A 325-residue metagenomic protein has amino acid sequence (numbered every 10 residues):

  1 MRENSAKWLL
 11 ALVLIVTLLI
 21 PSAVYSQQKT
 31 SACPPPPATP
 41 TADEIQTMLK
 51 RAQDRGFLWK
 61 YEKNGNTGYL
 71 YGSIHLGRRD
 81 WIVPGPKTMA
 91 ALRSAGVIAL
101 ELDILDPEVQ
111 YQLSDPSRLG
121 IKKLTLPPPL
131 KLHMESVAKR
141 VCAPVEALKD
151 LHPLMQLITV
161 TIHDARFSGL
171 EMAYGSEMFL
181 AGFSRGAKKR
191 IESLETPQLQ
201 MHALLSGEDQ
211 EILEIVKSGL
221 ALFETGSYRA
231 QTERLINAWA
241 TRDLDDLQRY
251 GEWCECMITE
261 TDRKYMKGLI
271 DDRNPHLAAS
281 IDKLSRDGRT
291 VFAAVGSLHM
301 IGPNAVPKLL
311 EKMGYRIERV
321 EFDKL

Functional and structural regions predicted by a protein language model:
M1-L10: Bacterial N-terminal signal peptides that target proteins for export
A11, E62-G65, R286-D287: Short hydrophobic "helix-edge" motifs at membrane interfaces and signal-peptide entry regions
A11-P21: Bacterial N-terminal signal peptides
S22-S26: Sec/Tat signal peptide C-region and signal peptidase I cleavage site
Q28-K50, R55-G268: Structured, acidic catalytic/metal-binding patches in enzyme active sites
E260-L325: A cross-kingdom marker for long, charged
